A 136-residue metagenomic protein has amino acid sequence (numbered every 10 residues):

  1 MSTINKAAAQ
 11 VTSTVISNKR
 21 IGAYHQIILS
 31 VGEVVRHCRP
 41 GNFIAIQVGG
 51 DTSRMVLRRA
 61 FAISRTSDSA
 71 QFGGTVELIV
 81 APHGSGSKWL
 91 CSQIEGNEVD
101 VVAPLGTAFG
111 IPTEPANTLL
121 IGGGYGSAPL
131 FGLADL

Functional and structural regions predicted by a protein language model:
S2-E95: Ferredoxin-reductase
S85-L136: FNR/FR-type flavoprotein reductase catalytic core
